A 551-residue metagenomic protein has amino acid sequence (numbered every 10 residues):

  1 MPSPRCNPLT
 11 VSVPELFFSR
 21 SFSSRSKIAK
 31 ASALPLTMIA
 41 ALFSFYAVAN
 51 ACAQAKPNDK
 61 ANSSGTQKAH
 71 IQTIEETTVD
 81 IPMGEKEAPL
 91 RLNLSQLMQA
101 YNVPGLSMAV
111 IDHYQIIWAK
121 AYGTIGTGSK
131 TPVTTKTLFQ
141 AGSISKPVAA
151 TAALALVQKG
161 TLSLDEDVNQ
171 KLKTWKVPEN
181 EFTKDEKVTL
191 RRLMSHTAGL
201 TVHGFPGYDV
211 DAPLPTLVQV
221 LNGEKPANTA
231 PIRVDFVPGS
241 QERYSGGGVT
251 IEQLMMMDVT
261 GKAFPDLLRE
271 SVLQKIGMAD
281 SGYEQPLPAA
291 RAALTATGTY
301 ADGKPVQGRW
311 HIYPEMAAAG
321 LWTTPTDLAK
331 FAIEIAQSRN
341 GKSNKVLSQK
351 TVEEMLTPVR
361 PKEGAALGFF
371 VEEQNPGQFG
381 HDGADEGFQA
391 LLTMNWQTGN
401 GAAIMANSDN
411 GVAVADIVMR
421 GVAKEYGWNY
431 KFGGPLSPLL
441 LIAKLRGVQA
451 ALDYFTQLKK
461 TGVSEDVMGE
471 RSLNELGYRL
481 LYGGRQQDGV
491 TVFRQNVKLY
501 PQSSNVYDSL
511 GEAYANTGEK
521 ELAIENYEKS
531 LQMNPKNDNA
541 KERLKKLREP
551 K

Functional and structural regions predicted by a protein language model:
I81-F139, V177, A227-I232, K304-V306: Short, conserved catalytic-motif segment at the N-terminal edge
Q99-S107, G128-R192, R233-G247, M316-A319 (+1 more regions): Short active-site loop at a secondary-structure junction that contains or immediately precedes the catalytic residue(s)
Y122-G126, N180-E386: Short, surface-exposed loop or secondary-structure junction motifs that flank catalytic or metal-binding residues
P147, E470, S504-N505, D538-N539: Helix-start (N-cap) detector for alpha-helical repeat units in TPR-like alpha-solenoids, especially tetratricopeptide
Q374-N375, S408-L473, G483: Short, gly/Ser/Thr-rich active-site loops of penicillin-recognizing serine hydrolases
